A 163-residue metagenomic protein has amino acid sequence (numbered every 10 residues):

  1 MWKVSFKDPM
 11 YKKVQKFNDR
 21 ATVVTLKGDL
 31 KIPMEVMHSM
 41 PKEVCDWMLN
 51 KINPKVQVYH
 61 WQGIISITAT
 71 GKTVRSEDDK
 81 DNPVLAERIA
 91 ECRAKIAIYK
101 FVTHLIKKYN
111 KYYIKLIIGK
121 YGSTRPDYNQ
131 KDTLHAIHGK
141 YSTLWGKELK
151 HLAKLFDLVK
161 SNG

Functional and structural regions predicted by a protein language model:
M1-G163: Catalytic phosphate/metal-binding cores of nucleic-acid and nucleotide-processing enzymes, i.e., regions that mediate
